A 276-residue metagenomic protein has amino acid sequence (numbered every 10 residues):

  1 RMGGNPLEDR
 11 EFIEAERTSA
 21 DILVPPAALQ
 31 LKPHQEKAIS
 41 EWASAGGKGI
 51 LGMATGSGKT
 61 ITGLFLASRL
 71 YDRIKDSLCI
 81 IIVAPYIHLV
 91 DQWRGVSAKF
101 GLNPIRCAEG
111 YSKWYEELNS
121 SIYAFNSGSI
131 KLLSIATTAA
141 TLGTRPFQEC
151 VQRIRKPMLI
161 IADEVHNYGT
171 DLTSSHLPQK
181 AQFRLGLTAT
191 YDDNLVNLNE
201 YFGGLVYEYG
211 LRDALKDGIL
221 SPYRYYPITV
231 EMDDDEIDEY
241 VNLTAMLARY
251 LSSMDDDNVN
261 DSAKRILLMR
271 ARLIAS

Functional and structural regions predicted by a protein language model:
R1-Q182, Y250-A275: SF2 helicase/translocase NTPase motor core, specifically the RecA-like lobe 1 inter-motif segment between Walker
R69-Y71, W114, H176, L195 (+3 more regions): Alpha-helix termini
I87-L89, S112-K113, A140-G143, H166-N167 (+4 more regions): Conserved nucleotide-binding/hydrolysis micro-motifs of P-loop NTPases
E117, P146-C150, N197, E239-N242 (+1 more regions): Exposed alpha-helical structural elements
S134-A136, G186, Y225-P227: Short hydrophobic-aromatic micro-motifs
N167-Y223: Post-DEXD/H (motif II) to motif III coupling segment of the RecA-like Helicase ATP-binding lobe
Y209-S276: Conserved interdomain linker/interface between the two RecA-like ATPase lobes of SF2 helicase motors
